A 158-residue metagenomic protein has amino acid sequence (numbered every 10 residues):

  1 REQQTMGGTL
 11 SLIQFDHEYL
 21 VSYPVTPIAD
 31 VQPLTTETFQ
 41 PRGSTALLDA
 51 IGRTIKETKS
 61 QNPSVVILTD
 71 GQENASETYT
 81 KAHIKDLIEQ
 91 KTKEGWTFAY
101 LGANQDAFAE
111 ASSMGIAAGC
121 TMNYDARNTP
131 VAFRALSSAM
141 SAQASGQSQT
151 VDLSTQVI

Functional and structural regions predicted by a protein language model:
R1-I158: Acidic, low-complexity intrinsically disordered regions
